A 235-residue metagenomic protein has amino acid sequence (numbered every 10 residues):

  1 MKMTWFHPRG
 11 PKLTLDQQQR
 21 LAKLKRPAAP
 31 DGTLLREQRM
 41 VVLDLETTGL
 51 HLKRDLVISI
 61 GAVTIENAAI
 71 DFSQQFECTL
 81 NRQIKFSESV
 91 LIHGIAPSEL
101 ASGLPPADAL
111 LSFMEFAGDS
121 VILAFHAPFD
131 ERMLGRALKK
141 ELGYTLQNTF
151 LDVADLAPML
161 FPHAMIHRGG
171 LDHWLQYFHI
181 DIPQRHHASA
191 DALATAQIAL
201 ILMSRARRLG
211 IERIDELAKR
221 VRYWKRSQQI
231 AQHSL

Functional and structural regions predicted by a protein language model:
K2-D31, L200-L235: Acidic two-metal-ion nuclease catalytic site recognized across multiple nuclease folds, prominently DnaQ/RNase D-T
P8-G135, K139-K140, Q147, G169 (+2 more regions): Conserved non-catalytic scaffold segment of RNase H-like nuclease domains
G135, A196-M203: Short, amphipathic alpha-helical segments that act as regulatory/interfacial helices in nucleotide-processing proteins
L151-I166: Short alpha-helix plus adjacent loop in nuclease-associated cores
M159-P162, I182-A188: Short, glycine/charged-rich beta-strand-loop motifs at protein surfaces that mediate ligand recognition and catalysis
H187-I198: Acidic, divalent-metal-coordinating active-site segment for phosphoryl/phosphodiester hydrolysis, typified by short
